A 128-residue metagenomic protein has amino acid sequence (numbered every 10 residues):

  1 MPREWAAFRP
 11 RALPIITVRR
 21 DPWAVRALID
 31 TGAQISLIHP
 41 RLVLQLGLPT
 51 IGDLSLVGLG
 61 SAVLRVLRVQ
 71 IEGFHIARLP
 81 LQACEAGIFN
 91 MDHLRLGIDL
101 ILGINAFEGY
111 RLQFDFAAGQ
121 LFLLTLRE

Functional and structural regions predicted by a protein language model:
M1-E128: Pepsin/retropepsin-fold aspartyl endopeptidases
